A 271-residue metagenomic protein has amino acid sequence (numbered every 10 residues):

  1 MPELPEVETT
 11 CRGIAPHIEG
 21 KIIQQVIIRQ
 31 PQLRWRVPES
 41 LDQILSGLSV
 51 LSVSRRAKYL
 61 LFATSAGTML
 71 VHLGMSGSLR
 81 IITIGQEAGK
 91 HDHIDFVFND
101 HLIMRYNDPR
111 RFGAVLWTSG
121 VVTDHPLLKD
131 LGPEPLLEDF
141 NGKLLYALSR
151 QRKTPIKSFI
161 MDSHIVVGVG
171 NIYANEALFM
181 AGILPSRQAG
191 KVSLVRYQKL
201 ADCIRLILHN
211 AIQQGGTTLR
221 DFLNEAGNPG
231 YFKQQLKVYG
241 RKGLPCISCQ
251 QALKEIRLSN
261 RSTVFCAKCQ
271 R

Functional and structural regions predicted by a protein language model:
M1-G113, P245, R261-F265, Q270-R271: A cross-family signal for N-terminal binding/gating loops and helix N-caps that shape access to the active site
M1-L4, P135, D139, S193-A201: Generic detection of long, well-ordered alpha-helical segments
T10, P38-S40, H125, N141 (+1 more regions): Serine/threonine-rich low-complexity intrinsically disordered regions
I22-S40, S54, Y146-R271: Basic, nucleic-acid-binding surfaces and adjacent catalytic neighborhoods in DNA/RNA-processing proteins
S65, M69-G168, Y173-M180, Q188: Phosphate/anion-contacting hairpin/loop surfaces
